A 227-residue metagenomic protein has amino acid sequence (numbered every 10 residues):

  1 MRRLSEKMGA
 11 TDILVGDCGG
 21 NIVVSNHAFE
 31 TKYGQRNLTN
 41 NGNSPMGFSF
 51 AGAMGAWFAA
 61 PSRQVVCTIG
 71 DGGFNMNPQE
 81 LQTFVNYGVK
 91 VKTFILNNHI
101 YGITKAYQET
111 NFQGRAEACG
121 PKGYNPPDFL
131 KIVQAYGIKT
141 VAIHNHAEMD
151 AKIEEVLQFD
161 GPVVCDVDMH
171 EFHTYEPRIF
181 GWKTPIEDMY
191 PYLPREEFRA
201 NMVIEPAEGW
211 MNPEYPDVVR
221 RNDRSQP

Functional and structural regions predicted by a protein language model:
M1-W57: Active-site diphosphate/adenylate-binding microenvironment
V15-G19, N40, T68-I69, N77 (+4 more regions): Generic beta-strand/beta-sheet core signal
I22-V23, S44-M46, F74-N75, H99-I103 (+1 more regions): Short gly/pro/ser/thr-enriched loop/turn and capping motifs at secondary-structure boundaries
V24-E30, F50-A51, P78-L81, I103-Q108 (+1 more regions): Short acidic, glycine/serine/threonine-rich loops at helix termini
A59-P126: Conserved thiamine diphosphate
E109-E155: Conserved thiamine diphosphate
E155-P227: Glycine/aspartate-rich loop-and-adjacent alpha/beta segment that forms the canonical ThDP
